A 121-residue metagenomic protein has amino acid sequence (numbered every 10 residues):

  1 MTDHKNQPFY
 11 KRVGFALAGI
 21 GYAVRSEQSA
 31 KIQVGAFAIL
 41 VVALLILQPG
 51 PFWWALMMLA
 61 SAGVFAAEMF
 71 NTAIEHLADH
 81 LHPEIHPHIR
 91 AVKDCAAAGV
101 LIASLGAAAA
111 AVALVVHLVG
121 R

Functional and structural regions predicted by a protein language model:
M1-A73, L81, I85-H88, A97-R121: Hydrophobic alpha-helical transmembrane segments
V92: Short basic (Lys/Arg) and small-residue
